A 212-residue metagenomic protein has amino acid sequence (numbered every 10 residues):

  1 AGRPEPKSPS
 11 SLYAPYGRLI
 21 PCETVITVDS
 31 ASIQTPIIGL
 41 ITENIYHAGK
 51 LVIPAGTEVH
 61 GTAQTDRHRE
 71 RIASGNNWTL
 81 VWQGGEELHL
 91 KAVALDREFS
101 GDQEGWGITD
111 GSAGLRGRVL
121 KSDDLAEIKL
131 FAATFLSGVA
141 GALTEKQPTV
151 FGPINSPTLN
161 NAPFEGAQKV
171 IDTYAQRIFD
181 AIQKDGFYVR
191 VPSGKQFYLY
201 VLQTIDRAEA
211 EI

Functional and structural regions predicted by a protein language model:
A1-I33, A142-I212: Intrinsically disordered, low-complexity leader/linker segments that occur at the extreme N-terminus
S10-L80, G84-E86, L90-A94, G194-K195 (+1 more regions): Conserved SET/PR-domain catalytic core that frames the SAM/AdoMet-binding pocket
Q34-T35, A73-S74, D102-Q103, A210-I212: Alpha-helix boundary/interfacial micro-motifs
G75-A181: Extended amphipathic ligand-handling, pore-lining, and cofactor/metal-binding catalytic surfaces
